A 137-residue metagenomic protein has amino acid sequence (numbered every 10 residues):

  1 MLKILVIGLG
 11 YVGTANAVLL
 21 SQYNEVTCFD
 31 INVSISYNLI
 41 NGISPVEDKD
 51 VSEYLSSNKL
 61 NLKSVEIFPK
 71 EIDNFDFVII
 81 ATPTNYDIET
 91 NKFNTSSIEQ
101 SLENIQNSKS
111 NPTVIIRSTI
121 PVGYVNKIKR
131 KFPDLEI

Functional and structural regions predicted by a protein language model:
M1-I43: NAD(P)+-binding Rossmann beta1-loop-alpha1 motif at the extreme N-terminus of oxidoreductases
E25, N61-K63, E136: Conserved beta-strand segments of alpha/beta enzyme cores
S44-E47, A81, F132-P133: Short, hinge-like loop/turn segments at secondary-structure boundaries
S44-K63: N-terminal glycine-rich dinucleotide-binding loop that anchors FAD/FMN and/or NAD(P) in oxidoreductases
L60-F75: Short acidic low-complexity segments
D73-F77, S110-P112: Short acidic/histidine-rich motifs immediately flanking catalytic phosphotransfer sites in two-component signaling
V78-I80, I116: Redox-cofactor binding/interface segments in oxidoreductases and associated redox assembly factors
Y86-I137: Rossmann-like NAD(P)(H) cofactor-binding subdomain of soluble oxidoreductases
